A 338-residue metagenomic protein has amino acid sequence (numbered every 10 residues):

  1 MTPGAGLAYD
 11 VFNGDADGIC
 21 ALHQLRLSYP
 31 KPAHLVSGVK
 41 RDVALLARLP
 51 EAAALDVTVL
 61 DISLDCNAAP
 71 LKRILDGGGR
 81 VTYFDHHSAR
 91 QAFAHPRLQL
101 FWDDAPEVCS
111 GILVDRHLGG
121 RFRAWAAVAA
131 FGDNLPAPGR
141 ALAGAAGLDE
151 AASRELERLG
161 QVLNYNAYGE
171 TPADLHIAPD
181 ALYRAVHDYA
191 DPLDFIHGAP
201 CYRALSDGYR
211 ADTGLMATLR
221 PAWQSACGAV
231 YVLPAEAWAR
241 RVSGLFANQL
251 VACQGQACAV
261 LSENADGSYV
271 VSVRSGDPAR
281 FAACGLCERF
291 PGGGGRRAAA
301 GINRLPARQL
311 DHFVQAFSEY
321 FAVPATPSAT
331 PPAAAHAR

Functional and structural regions predicted by a protein language model:
M1-Q161, C227, Y231, A237-R338: Replace "Mg2+/Mn2+-dependent" with "divalent metal-dependent
G4, V11, E157-G160, L175 (+5 more regions): Alpha-helical protein-protein interaction elements
P32, Y168-T171, V186, P192 (+4 more regions): Generic signature of intrinsically disordered, low-complexity segments enriched in small/polar residues
E51, C109, A178-A181, A185-D194 (+2 more regions): Short, solvent-exposed coil/turn linker segments
D61-L64, A167-P179, I196-R210, R241-A247: Short N-terminal helix-initiation segments at or just after the protein's N-terminus
L100-A105, A185-V232: Oxyanion-binding "anion nests"
G139, A143-A190: Loop-centered beta-sheet repeat module
